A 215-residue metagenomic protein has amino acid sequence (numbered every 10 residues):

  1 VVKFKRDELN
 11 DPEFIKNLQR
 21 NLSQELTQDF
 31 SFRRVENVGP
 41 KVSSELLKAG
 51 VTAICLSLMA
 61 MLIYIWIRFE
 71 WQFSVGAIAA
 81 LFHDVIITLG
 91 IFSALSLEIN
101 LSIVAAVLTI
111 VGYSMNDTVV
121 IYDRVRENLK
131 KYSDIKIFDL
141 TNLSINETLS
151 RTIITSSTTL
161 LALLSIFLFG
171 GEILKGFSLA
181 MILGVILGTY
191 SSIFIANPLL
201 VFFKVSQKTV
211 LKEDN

Functional and structural regions predicted by a protein language model:
V1-N215: A structural signal for conserved, well-ordered secondary-structure elements that form binding/interaction cores
